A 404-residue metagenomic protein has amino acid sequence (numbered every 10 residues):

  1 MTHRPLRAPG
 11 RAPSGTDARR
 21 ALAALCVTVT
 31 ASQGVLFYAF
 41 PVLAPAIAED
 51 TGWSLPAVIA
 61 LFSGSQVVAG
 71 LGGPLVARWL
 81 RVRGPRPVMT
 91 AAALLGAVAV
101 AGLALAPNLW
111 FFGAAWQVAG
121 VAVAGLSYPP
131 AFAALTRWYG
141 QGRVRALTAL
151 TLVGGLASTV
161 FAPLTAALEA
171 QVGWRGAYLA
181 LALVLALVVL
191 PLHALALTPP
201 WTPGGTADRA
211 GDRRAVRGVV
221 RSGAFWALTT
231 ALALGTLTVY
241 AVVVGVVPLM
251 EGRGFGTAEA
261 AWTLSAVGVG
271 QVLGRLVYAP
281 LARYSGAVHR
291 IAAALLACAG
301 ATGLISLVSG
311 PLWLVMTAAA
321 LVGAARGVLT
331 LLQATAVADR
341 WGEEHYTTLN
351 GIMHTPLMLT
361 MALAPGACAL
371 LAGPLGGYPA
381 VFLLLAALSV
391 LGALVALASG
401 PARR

Functional and structural regions predicted by a protein language model:
A21-L55, G73, A162, V242-V247: Extracytoplasmic
F40-A44, G223-L276: Extracytoplasmic gate region of multi-pass secondary transporters
L71-L109: Conserved MFS/SLC helix-loop-helix module at the cytosolic interface between two early adjacent transmembrane helices
G72-G84, G274-A287: Helix-to-loop junctions at the C-terminal end of transmembrane segments in multipass secondary transporters
W116-L152, G342: Cytoplasmic helix-loop-helix junction between adjacent transmembrane helices in 12-TM secondary transporters
L150-P200: Helix-loop-helix hairpin linking two adjacent transmembrane segments in secondary transporters
V267, Q271, V277, S285-A336: C-terminal transmembrane helical hairpin of 12-TM major facilitator-type secondary transporters
E343-L375: A late C-terminal transmembrane helix in Major Facilitator Superfamily
